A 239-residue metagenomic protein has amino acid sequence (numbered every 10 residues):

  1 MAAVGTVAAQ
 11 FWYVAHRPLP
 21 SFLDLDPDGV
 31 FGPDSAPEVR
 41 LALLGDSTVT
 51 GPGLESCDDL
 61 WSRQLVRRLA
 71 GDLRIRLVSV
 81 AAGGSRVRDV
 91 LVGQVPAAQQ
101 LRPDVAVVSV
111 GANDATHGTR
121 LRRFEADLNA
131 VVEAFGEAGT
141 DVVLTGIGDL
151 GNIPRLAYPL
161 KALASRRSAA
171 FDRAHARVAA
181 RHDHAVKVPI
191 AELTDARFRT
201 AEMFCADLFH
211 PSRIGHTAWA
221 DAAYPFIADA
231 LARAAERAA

Functional and structural regions predicted by a protein language model:
M1-A42, E55, G71, A228-A239: N-terminal secretory targeting modules
A2, D34-V39, S62-Q64, D141-T145: Short low-complexity stretches enriched in small and charged residues
A9-P20, E38-D46, I75-G84, R120-V131 (+1 more regions): Short charge-dense sequence patches
L23-P27, S35, D58, R197 (+2 more regions): Solvent-exposed, flexible loop/coil residues
P33-V49, T145-L150: Short, charged N-terminal helix-start/capping segments
E38-A42, T48-A126: Conserved SGNH/GDSL esterase-like catalytic core that processes O-acyl groups on lipids and polysaccharides
S47-T50, T194-A196: Juxtamembrane/interfacial segments around transmembrane helices
V92-A239: Alpha-helical cap/lid subdomain in secreted, periplasmic, or secretory-pathway luminal O-acyl-processing enzymes
